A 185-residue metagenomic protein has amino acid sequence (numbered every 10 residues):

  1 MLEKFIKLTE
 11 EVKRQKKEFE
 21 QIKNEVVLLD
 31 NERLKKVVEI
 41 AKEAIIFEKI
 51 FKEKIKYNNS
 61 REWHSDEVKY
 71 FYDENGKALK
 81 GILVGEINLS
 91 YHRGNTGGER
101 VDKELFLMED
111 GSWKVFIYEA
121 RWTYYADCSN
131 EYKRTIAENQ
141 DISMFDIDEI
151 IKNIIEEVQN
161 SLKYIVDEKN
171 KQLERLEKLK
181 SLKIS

Functional and structural regions predicted by a protein language model:
M1, T9, L29-N31, H64-S65 (+5 more regions): Serine/threonine-rich low-complexity intrinsically disordered regions
M1-N58, E62, S181-S185: Leu/Val/Ala/Ile-rich N-terminal alpha-helices, chiefly Sec-type signal peptides and the beginnings
K4, R14, R33, R61 (+5 more regions): Arginine residue identity/basic-tract feature
I6, V12, V38, L83 (+4 more regions): Generic low-complexity, intrinsically disordered sequence content enriched in small uncharged/hydrophobic residues
N24, N31, N58-N59, N75 (+7 more regions): Detector for Asparagine
K42-D127: Amphipathic, interaction-prone secondary-structure segments
A120-I184: Mid-to-C-terminal oligomerization/interaction "stalk" domains of large proteins
